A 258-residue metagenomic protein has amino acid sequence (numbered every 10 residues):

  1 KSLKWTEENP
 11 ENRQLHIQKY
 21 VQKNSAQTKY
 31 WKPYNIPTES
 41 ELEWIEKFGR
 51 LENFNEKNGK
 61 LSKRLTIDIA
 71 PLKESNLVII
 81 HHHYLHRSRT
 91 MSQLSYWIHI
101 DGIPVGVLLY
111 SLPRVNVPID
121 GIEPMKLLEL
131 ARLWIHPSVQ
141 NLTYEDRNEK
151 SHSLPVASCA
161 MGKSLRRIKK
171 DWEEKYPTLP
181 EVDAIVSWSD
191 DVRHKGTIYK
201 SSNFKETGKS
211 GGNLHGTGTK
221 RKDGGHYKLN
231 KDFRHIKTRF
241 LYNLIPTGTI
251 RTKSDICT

Functional and structural regions predicted by a protein language model:
K1-E39: Contiguous alpha-helical segments
N12, H16-Y20, V78, C159 (+2 more regions): Alpha-helical elements of Rossmann-like donor-binding domains used by nucleotide-donor carbohydrate transfer enzymes
P37-E39, E43, L65: A positional "C-terminalness" feature that preferentially activates on distal terminal regions of long, nucleic
E46-T90: Short amphipathic alpha-helix that is part of the acyltransferase structural core
T66-I69, S111-Y242: Acyl-donor binding region in acyl/amide transferases
I79, S92-L112: Conserved beta-hairpin
S88-S92, D101, D232-H235: A short catalytic or substrate-binding loop motif that flags glycine-/basic-rich loops and adjacent residues that bind
P246-T258: Flexible, glycine-/basic-rich loop-and-beta segments that form/coincide with the SAM-dependent methyltransferase
